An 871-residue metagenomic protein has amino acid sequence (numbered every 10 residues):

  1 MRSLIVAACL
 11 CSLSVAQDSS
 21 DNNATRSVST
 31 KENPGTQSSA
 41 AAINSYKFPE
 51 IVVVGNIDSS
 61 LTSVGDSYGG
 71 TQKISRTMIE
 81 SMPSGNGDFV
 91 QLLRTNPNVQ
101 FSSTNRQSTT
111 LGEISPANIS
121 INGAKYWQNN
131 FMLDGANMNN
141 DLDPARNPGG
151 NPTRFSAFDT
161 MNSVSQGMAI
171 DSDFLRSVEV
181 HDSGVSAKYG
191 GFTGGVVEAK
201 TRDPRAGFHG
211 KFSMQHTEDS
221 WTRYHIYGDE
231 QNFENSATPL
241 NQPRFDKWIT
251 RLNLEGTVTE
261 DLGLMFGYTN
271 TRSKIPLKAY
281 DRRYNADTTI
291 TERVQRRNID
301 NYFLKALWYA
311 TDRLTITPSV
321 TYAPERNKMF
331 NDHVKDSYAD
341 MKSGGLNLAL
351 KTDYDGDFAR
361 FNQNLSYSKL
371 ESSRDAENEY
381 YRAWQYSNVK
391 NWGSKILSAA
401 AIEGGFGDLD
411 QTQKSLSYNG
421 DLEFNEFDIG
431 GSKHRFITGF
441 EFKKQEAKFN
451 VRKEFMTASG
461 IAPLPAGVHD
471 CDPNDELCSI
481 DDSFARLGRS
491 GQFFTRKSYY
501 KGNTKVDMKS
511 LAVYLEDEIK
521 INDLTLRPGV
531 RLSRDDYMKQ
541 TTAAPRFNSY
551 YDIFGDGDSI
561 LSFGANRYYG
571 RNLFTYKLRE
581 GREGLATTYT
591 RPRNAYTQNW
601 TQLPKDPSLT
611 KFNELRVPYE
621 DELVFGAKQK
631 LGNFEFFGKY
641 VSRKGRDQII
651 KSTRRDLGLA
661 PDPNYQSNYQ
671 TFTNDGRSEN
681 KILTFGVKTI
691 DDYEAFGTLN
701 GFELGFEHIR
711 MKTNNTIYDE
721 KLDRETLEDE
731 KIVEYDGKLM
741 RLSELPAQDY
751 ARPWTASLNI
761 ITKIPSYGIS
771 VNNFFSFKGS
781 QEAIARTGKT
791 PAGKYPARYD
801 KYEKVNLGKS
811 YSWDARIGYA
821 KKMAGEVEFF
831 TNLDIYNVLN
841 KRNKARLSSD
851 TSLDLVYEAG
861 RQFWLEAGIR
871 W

Functional and structural regions predicted by a protein language model:
R26-A40, V52, V64-S186, T193-V196 (+2 more regions): Periplasmic N-terminal accessory/gating domains of Gram-negative outer-membrane beta-barrel systems
N44, I170-D173, A187-Y189, P204-G210 (+11 more regions): Short loop/turn motifs that connect adjacent beta-strands in outer-membrane beta-barrel proteins
F208-K211, P239-R326, K342-G356, R360: Transmembrane beta-barrel wall of Gram-negative outer-membrane proteins
G210-E218, F266-N270, P318-P324, Q363-K369 (+9 more regions): Transmembrane beta-barrel strands of outer-membrane/channel proteins
K305-A323, S343-M538, I682-E707: Face-selective signature of the C-terminal outer-membrane beta-barrel domain
Q413-S415, G431-Q445, R452, Y499-Q598 (+4 more regions): Structural signature of Gram-negative outer-membrane beta-barrels, strongest in the C-terminal barrel of TonB-dependent
K520-D523, K639-I650, R654-K789, G868: Gram-negative outer-membrane beta-barrel transporters
K651, S776-K794, G808-S812, Y819-W871: C-terminal beta-signal and adjacent terminal beta-strands/loops of Gram-negative outer-membrane beta-barrel proteins
